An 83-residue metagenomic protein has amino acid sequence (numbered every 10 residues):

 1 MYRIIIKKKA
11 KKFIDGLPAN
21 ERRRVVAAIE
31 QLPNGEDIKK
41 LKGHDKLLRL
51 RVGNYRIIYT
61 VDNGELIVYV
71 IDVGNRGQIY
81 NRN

Functional and structural regions predicted by a protein language model:
M1-I5, K12, N20-R23, Q31 (+2 more regions): Enriched for short, Lys/Arg-rich terminal
P18-A19, H44: Short, structured coil/loop segments at alpha-helix boundaries
A27-L50: A short, surface-exposed loop/turn module that caps and links secondary-structure elements
I57: NAD-dependent ADP-ribosyltransferases
